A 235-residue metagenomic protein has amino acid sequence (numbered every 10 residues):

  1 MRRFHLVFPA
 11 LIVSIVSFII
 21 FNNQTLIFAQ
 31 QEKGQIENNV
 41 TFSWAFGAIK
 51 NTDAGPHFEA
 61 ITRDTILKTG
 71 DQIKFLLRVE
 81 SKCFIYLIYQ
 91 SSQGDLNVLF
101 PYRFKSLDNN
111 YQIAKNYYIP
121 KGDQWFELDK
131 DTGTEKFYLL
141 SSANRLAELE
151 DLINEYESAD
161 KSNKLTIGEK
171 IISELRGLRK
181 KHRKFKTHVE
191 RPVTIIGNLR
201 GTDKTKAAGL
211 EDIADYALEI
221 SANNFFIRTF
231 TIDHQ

Functional and structural regions predicted by a protein language model:
M1-H5: Positively charged n-region of N-terminal signal peptides that target proteins for export
L6-V7, F28: Short amphipathic alpha-helical "recognition" segments used for binding
P9-N22: Bacterial N-terminal signal peptides
N23-K74, R78-F84, Y89-Q235: Secretory-pathway glycoprotein ectodomains that are cysteine- and/or Ser/Thr/Pro-rich
